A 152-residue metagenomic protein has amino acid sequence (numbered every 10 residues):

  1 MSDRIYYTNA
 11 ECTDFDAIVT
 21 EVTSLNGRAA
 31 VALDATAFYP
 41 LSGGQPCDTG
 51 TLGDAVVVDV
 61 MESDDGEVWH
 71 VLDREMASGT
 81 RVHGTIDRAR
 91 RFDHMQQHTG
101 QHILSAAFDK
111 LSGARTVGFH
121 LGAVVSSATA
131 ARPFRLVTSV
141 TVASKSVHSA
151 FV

Functional and structural regions predicted by a protein language model:
M1-V152: A glycine- and charged-residue-rich anion-binding loop/surface
